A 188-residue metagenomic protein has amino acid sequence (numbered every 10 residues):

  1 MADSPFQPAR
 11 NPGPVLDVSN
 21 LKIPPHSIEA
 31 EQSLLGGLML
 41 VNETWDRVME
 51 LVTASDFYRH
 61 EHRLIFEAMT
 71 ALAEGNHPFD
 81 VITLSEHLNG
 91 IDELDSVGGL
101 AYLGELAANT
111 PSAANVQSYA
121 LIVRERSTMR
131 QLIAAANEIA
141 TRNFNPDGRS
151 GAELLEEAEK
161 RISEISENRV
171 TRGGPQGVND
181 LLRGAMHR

Functional and structural regions predicted by a protein language model:
M1-T128: Noncatalytic partner-interaction/assembly domains of nucleic-acid and motor enzyme complexes, especially the accessory
S33, T83, H87, L154-E157 (+1 more regions): Amphipathic alpha-helical interaction/coupling elements
G36-M39, E43, G173-R188: The Walker A/P-loop phosphate-binding site
V52-A54, S150, G177: Short, solvent-exposed coil/turn linker segments
R59, R63, I82, A152 (+2 more regions): An alpha-helix initiation/capping motif
A68, A135, R161, A185-R188: A ubiquitous structural signal for well-ordered alpha-helices
L100-T171: Extended, charged alpha-helical coiled-coil/arm scaffolds that mediate oligomerization and mechanical coupling in large
